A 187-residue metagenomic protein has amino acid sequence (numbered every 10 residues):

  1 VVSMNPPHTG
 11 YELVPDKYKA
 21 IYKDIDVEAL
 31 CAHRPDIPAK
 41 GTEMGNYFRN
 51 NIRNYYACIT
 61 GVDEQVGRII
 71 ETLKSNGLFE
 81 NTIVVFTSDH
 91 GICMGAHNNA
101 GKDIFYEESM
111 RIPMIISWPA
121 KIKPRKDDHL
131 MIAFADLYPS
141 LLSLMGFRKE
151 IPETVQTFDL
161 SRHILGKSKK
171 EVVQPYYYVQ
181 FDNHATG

Functional and structural regions predicted by a protein language model:
V1-I132, L144-T154: Active-site-proximal cap/lid insertion segments
H90-A96, K123, L130, A135-Y138 (+1 more regions): C-terminal cap/loop subdomain of S1 sulfatases and analogous C-terminal strand-loop tails that border
